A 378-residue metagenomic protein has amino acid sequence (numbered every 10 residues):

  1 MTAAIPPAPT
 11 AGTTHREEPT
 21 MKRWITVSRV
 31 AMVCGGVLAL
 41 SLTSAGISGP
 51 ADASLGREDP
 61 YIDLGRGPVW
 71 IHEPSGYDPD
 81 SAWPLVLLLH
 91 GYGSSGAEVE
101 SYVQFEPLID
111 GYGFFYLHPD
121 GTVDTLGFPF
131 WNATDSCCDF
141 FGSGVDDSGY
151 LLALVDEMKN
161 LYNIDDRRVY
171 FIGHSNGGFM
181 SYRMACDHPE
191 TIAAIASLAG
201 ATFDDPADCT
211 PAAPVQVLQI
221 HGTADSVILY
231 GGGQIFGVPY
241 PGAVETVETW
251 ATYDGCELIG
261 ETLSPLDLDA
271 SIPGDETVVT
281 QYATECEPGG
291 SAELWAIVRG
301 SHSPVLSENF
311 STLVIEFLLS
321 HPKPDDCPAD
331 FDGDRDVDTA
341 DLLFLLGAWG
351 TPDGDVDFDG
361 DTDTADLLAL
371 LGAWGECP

Functional and structural regions predicted by a protein language model:
L42-L85, A97, F115, G149 (+5 more regions): A domain-start/cap signature at the N-terminus of enzymes
D52-S54, L319-D332, C377-P378: Low-complexity, Pro/Thr/Ser/Gly/Ala-rich linker/spacer regions in secreted, extracellular modular proteins
G56, I62-Y170, M180-R183, D187 (+1 more regions): Serine-hydrolase catalytic machinery in alpha/beta-hydrolase-like enzymes
L87-G91, A199, H221-G222, V298: The conserved beta1-alpha1 loop
G121, A196-F203, G222-A224: Active-site nucleophile loop of the alpha/beta-hydrolase fold
Q216-I220, Y240-P241, A251-D325: C-terminal catalytic histidine-bearing segment of alpha/beta-hydrolase fold enzymes
D225-I228, H302-P304: Acidic catalytic loop of the alpha/beta-hydrolase fold
F331-D353, D359-P378: Alpha-helical segments with a strong preference for the paired helices of cellulosomal dockerin domains
